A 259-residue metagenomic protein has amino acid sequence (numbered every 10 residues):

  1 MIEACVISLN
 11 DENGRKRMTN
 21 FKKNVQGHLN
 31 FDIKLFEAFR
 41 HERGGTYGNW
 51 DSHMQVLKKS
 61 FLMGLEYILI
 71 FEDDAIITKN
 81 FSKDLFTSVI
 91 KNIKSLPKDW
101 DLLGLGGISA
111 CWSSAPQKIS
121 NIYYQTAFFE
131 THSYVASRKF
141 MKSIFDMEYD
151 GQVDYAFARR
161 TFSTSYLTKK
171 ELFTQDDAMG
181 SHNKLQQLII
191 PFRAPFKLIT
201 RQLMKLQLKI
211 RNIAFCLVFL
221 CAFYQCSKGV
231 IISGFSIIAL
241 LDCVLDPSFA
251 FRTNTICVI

Functional and structural regions predicted by a protein language model:
M1-F71, A75-I259: An acidic/histidine-cluster motif and surrounding catalytic segment that typifies divalent-metal-assisted enzyme active
